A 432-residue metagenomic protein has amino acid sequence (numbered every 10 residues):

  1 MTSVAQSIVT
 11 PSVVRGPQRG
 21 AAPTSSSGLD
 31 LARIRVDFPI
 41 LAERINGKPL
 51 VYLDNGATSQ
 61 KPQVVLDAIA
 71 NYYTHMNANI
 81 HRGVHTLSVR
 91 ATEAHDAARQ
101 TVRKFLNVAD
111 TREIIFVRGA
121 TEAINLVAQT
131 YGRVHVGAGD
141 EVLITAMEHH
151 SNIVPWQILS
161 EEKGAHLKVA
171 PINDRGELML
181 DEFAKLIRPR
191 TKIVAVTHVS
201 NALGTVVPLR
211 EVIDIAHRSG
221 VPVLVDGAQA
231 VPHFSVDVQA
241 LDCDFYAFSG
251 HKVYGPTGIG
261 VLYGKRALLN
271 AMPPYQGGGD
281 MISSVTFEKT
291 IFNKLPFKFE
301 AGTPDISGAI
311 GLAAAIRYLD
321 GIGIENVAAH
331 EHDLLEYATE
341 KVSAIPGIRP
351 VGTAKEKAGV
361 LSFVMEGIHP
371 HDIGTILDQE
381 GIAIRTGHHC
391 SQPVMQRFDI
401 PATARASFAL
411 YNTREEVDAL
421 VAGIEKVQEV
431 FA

Functional and structural regions predicted by a protein language model:
M1-A432: Pyridoxal 5′-phosphate
